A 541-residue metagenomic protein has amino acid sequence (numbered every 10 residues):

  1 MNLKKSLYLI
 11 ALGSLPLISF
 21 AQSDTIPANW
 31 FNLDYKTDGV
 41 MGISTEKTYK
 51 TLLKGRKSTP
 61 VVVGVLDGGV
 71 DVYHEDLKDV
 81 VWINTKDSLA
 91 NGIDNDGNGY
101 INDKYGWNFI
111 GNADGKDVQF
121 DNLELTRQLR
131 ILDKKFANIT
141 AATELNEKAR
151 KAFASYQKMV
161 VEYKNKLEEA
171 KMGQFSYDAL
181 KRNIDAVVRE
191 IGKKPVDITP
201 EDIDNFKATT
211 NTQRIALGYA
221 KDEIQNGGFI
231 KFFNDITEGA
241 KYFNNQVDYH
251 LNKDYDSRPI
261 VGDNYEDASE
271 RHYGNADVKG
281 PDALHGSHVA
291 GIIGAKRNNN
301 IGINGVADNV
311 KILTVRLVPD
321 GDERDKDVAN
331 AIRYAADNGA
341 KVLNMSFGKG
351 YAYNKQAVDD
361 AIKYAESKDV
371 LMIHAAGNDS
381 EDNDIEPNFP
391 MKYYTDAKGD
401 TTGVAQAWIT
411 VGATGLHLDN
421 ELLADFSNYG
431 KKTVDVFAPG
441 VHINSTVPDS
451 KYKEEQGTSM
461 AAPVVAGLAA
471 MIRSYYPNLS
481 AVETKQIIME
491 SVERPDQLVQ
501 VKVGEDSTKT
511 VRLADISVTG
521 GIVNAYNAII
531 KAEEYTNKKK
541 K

Functional and structural regions predicted by a protein language model:
M1-T25: Bacterial Sec-dependent N-terminal signal peptides
S23-Y35, T140-Q174, K181, D185 (+2 more regions): Short acidic, glycine-rich surface-loop motifs adjacent to enzyme active sites
Y49-K57, P281-A283, N304-A307, E323-N344 (+4 more regions): Mature extracellular/periplasmic domains of secretome proteins
K50-V62, V70-D263, A268-R324, G403-A407 (+2 more regions): Subtilisin-like serine protease catalytic core
V62-L66, N102-N108, G291, N304-G305 (+10 more regions): Structural recognition of the beta-strand scaffold that forms the well-ordered cores of secreted hydrolase catalytic
G68-V72, D114-G115, N299, V318-D322 (+6 more regions): Solvent-exposed loop/turn segments at secondary-structure junctions within structured extracellular/periplasmic domains
R258, V370, M391-S474, N478 (+2 more regions): Extracellular S/T/G-rich loop segment that most often corresponds to the catalytic His/Ser-adjacent loop
N338, V342-M345, Q356, Q406-T410 (+1 more regions): C-terminal subdomain of the subtilisin-like protease fold in secreted/lumenal serine endopeptidases
